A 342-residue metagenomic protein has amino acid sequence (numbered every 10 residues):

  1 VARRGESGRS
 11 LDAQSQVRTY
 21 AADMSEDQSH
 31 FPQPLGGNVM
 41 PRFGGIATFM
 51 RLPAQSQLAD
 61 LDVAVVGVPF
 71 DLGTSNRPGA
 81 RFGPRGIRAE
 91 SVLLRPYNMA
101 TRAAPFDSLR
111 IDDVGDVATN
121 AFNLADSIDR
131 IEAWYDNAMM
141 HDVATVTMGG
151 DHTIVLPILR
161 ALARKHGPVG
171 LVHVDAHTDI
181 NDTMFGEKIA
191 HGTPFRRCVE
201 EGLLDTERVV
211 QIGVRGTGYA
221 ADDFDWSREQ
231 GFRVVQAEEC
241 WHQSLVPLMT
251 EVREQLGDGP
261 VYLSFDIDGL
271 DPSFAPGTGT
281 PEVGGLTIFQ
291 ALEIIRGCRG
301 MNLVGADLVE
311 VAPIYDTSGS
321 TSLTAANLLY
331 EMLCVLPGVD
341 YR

Functional and structural regions predicted by a protein language model:
V1: HhH-family (HhH-GPD) DNA N-glycosylase catalytic core used in base-excision repair
G5-G8: Residue-identity detector for glycine
T19-Y20: Short, positively charged and aromatic/hydrophobic N-terminal segments
S25-R342: Conserved alpha-helical scaffold segments that buttress catalytic/binding sites
